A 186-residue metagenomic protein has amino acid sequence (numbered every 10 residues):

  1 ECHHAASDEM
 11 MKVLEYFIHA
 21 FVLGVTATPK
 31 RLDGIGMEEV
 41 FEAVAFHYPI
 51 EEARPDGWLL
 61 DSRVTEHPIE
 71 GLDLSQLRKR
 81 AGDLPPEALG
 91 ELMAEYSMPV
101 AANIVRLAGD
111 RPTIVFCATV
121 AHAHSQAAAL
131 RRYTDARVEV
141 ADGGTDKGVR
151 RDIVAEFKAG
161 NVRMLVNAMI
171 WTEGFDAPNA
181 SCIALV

Functional and structural regions predicted by a protein language model:
E1-H3, A123, W171, I183: Conserved Walker B
H3-T65: Post-DEXD/H (motif II) to motif III coupling segment of the RecA-like Helicase ATP-binding lobe
M11, A101, V105, R151-V154 (+1 more regions): Short hydrophobic/charged patches on amphipathic alpha-helices used for structural packing and interfaces
H19, G109-D110, N161-V162: Short, high-confidence coil segments that cap the C-terminus of an alpha-helix and link into the following beta-strand
V25-P29, T119, A168-I170, V186: A short beta-strand-to-loop transition that corresponds to the Sensor-1 phosphate-sensing loop of AAA+ P-loop ATPases
V44-C117: Conserved interdomain linker/interface between the two RecA-like ATPase lobes of SF2 helicase motors
G57, L165-I183: SF2 helicase motor core recognition
I114, A123-T172: Conserved helicase ATPase core of P-loop NTP-dependent helicases/translocases
